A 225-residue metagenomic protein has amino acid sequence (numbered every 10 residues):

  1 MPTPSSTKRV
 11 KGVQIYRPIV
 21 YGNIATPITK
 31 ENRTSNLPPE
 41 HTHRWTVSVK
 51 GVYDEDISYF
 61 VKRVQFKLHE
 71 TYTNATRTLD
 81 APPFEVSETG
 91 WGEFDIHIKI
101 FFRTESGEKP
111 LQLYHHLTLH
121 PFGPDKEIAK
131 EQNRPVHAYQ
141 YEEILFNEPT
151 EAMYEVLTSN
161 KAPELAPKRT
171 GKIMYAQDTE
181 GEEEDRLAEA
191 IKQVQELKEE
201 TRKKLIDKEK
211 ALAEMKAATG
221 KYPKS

Functional and structural regions predicted by a protein language model:
M1-I28, L37: Plant-biased recognition of short, low-complexity, intrinsically disordered N-terminal tails
T3, K62, H115-L117, E209-E214: Aromatic-enriched hydrophobic runs in primary sequence
G22-E148: Compact, well-ordered interaction domains used in eukaryotic information-processing assemblies
G123-S225: Intrinsically disordered, low-complexity acidic regions
